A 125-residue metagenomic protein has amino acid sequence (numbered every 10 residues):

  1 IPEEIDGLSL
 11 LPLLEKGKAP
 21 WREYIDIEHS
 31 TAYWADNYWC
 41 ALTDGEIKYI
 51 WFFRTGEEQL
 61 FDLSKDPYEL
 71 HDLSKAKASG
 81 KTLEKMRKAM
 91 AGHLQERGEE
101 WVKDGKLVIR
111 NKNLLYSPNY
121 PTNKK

Functional and structural regions predicted by a protein language model:
I1-Q59, L63, Y68, K81 (+3 more regions): C-terminal cap/loop subdomain of S1 sulfatases and analogous C-terminal strand-loop tails that border
D72-K75: Phosphate-coordinating loops and pocket residues in cytosolic domains that bind phosphorylated ligands
M86-M90: Short amphipathic alpha-helical coiled-coil/interface segments
L94: Peri-functional-center coupling elements
